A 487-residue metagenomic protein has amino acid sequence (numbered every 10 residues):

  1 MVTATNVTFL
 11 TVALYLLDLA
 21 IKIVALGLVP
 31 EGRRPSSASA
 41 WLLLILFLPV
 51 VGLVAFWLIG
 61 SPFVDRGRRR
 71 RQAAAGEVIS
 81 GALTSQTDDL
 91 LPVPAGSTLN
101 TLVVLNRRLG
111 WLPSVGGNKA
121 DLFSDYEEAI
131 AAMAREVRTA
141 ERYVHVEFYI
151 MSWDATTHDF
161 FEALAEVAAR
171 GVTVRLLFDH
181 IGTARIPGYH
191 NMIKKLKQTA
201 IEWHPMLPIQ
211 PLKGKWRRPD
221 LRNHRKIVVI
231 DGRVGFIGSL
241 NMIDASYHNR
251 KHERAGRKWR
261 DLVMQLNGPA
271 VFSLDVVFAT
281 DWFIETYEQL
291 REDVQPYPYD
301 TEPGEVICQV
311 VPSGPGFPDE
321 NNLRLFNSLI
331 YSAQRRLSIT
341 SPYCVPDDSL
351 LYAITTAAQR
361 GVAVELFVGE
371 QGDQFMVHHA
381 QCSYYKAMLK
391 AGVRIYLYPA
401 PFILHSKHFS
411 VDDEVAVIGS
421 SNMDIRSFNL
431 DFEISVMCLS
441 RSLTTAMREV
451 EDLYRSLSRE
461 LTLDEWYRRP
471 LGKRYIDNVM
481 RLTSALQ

Functional and structural regions predicted by a protein language model:
M1-R324, S328, S332, G372 (+5 more regions): N-terminal localization/anchoring segments of enzymes in phospholipid and broader phosphate metabolism
P187, L350, M376-H379, H408-F409: Short, well-ordered secondary-structure micro-motifs
A333, Y343-V364, G369, Q374: Helical hairpin unit composed of two closely spaced alpha helices linked by a short loop
A353-A357, S383, L453: Short, solvent-exposed amphipathic alpha-helical segments in soluble enzyme and RNA/protein-processing domains
H379, S383-K386: Short, structured helix-loop element that forms part of the nucleotide-activated donor/catalytic region
Y396-P399: Active-site donor-binding acidic/aromatic loop of nucleotide-activated sugar and phosphosugar transferases involved
H405: Acidic, glycine-enriched loop/beta-strand segments at the rims of small-molecule binding/catalytic pockets
